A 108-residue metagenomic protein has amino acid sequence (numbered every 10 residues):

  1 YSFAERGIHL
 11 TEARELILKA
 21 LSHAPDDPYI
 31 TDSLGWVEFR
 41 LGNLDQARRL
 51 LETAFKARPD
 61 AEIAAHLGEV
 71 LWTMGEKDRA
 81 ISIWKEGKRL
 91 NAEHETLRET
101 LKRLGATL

Functional and structural regions predicted by a protein language model:
Y1-S2, W36, E69, R103: Residue-level recognition of tetratricopeptide repeat
R6-K19, L41-T53, G75-E86: Structural signature of tandem alpha-helical TPR/SEL1-like repeats, specifically the intra-repeat loop/turn
I8-E15, H23, Y29-D32, A106-L108: Eukaryotic alpha-helical solenoid repeat scaffolds
L21, A54-F55, K88, E95: A conserved position within tetratricopeptide repeats
P25, R58-P59, A92: Short coil turns that delineate tetratricopeptide repeat
I30, I63-A64, L97: TPR alpha-solenoid repeat register
K85-L108: C-terminal non-catalytic interaction modules
